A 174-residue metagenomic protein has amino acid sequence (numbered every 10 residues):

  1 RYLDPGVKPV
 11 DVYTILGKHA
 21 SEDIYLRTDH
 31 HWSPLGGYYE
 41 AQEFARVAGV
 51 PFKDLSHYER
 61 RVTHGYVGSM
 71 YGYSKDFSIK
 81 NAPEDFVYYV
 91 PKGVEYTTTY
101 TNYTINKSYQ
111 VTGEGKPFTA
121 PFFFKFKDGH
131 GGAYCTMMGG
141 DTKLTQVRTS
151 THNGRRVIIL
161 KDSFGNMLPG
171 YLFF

Functional and structural regions predicted by a protein language model:
R1-F174: Extracellular glycan-modifying ectodomains
